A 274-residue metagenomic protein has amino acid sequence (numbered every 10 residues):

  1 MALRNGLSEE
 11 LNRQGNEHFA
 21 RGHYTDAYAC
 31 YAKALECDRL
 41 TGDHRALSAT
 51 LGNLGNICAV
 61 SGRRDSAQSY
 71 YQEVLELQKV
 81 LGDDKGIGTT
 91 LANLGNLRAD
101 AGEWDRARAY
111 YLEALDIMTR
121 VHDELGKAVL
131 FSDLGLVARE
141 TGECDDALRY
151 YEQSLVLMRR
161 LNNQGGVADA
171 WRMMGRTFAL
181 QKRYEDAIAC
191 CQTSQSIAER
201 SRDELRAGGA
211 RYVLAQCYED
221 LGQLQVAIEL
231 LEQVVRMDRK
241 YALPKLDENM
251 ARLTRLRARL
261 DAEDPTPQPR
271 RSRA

Functional and structural regions predicted by a protein language model:
A2, G42, G82, H122 (+3 more regions): Structural signature of alpha-solenoid helical repeat scaffolds
E9-G22, A29, E36, R45-V60 (+5 more regions): Conserved alpha-helical positions within TPR/SEL1-like repeat arrays
H18, D38, C58, Q78 (+7 more regions): Eukaryotic all-alpha helical interaction scaffolds
L35-E36, L75-L77, L115-I117, D123 (+3 more regions): Amphipathic alpha-helical segments of tetratricopeptide repeats
A215-Q216, D220, L253-R271: Alpha-helical linker/edge segments of TPR/alpha-solenoid repeat scaffolds and analogous pre-/post-domain helices
E219-L243: TPR/TPR-like (Sel1-like) alpha-helical repeat modules
